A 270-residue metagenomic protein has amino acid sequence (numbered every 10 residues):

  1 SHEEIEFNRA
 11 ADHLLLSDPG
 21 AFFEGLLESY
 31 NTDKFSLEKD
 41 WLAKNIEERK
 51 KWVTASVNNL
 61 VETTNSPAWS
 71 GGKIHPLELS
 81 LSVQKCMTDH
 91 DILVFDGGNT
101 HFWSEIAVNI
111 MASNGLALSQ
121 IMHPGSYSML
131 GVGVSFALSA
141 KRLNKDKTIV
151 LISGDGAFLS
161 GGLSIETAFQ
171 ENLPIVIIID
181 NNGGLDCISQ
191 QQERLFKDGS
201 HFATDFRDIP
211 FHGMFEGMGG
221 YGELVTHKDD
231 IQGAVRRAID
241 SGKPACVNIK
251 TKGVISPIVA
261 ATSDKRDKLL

Functional and structural regions predicted by a protein language model:
S1-E3, G20-A21, G98-H101, S126-S128 (+8 more regions): Short, glycine-/Ser/Thr-/acidic-enriched flexible segments
S1-G97, K228, Q232-R237, S241-L270: Phosphate/pyrophosphate-binding active-site segments
I5-H13, S119-H123, S160, S189-A203 (+1 more regions): Short beta-alpha connecting loops at secondary-structure transitions that line or flank enzyme active sites
E6-A10, L26-E28, S104-N109, G133-S135 (+3 more regions): Short acidic, glycine/serine/threonine-rich loops at helix termini
A21, G25-S29, E78-K85, W103-I106 (+7 more regions): Alpha-helical scaffold segments in soluble metabolic enzymes
F102-L185: Thiamine diphosphate
Q170-K268: Thiamine diphosphate
